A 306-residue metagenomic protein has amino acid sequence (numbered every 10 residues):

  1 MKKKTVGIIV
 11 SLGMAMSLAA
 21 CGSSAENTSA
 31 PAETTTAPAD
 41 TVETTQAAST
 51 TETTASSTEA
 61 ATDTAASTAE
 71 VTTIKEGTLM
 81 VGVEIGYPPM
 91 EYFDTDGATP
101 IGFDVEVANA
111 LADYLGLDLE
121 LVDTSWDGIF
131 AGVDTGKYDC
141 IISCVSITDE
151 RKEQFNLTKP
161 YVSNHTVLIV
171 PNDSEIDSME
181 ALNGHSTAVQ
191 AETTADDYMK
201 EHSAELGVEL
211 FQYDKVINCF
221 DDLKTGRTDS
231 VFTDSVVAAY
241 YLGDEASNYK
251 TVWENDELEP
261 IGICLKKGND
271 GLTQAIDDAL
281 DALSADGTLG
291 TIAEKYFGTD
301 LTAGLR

Functional and structural regions predicted by a protein language model:
A19-V42, A47: Bacterial lipoprotein signal-peptidase II cleavage site
A66-V71, T194-D214, Y249-V252, D281-R306: Ligand-binding clefts/hinges and TM-proximal coupling segments of bilobed small-molecule sensing domains
S67-C144: Extracytoplasmic small-molecule ligand-binding "clamshell" domains of the periplasmic binding protein/Venus flytrap
I85, V162-V170, S235, A239 (+3 more regions): Periplasmic-binding protein-like
E91-G97, A108-L117, A195-D214, L242-A246: Ligand-binding cleft/hinge of the Venus flytrap
V105, N109, D118-A181, Y249-K250: Acidic, polar ligand-binding/catalytic clefts
V105-Y114, D173-I176, S186, A191-T194 (+1 more regions): Extended ligand-binding regions for polar small-molecule ligands
G128, V145-E153, K200-S203, D222-L258: A ligand-binding cleft/hinge motif common to bilobed small-molecule-binding domains
